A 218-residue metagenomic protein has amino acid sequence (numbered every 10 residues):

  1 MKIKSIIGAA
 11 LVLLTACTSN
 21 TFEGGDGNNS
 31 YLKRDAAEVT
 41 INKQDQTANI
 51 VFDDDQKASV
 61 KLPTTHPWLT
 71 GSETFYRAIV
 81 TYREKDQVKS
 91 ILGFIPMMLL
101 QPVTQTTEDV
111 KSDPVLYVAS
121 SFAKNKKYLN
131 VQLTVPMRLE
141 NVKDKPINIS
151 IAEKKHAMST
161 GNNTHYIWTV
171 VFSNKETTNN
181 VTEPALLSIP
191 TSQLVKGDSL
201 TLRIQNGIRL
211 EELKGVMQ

Functional and structural regions predicted by a protein language model:
M1-I7: Bacterial N-terminal signal peptides that target proteins for export
L13-A16: C-terminal motif of bacterial Sec signal peptides marking the signal peptidase cleavage site
N20-Q46: Structural detector for short beta-strands of small beta-barrel domains
T65-V80: Short nucleic-acid-contacting surface segments enriched for D/E, G, S/T with interspersed K/R
G71, V171-D198: Short, solvent-exposed, Trp/other aromatic-anchored flexible loops in extracytoplasmic proteins
R83-E108: OB-fold/S1-family single-stranded nucleic acid-binding modules
R83-S90, T178-N179, K196-D198, R203-L213: Short acidic/polar inter-strand loop motif in beta-rich domains
A119-V171: Short helix-loop boundary/capping segments
